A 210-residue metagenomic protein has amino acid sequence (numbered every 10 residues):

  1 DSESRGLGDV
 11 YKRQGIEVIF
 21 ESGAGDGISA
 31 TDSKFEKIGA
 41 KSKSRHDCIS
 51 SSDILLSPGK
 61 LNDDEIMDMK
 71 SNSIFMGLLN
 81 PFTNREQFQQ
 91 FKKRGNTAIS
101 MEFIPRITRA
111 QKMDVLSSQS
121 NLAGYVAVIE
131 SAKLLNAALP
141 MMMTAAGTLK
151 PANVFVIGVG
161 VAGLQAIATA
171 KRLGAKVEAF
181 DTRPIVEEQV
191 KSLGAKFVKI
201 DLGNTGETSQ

Functional and structural regions predicted by a protein language model:
D1-G8: Single conserved hydrophobic/aromatic residue that forms the stacking wall/gate of nucleotide- or nucleobase-binding
R5, M142-K171, V177: Glycine-rich adenosine-cofactor-binding loop
D9-G25, A179-T182: Short internal beta-strands
I19-K41: N-terminal beta-loop-helix "entrance" segment that forms/cooperates in small-molecule cofactor or anionic ligand
G39-S51: Short acidic low-complexity segments
K60, L122, G160-V161: Residue-level detector of alpha-helix initiation sites
D63-N153: Glycine/serine-rich phosphate-binding loop and adjoining beta1-alpha1 elements at the start of nucleotide-handling
V177-Q210: Dinucleotide-binding/catalytic capping subdomain of oxidoreductase cores
